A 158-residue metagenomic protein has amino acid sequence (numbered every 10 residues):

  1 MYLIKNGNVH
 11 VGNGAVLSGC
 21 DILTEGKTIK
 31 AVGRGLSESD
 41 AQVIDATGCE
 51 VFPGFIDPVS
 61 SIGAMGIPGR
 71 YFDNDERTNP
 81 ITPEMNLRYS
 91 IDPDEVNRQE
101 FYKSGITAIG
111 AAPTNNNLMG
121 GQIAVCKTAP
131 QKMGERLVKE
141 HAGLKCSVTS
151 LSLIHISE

Functional and structural regions predicted by a protein language model:
M1-D40, C49-V51: N-terminal metal-binding scaffold of metallo-dependent hydrolase/deaminase domains
Y2-I4, E38-R88, K103: Replace "His-x-His-based motif
D21-L23, G110, V125: Short beta-strand scaffold segments in enzyme catalytic cores
I44, G110-A111, C146: General beta-strand structural signal in soluble alpha/beta enzymes
R70-M119, A129: Alpha-helical scaffold segments that flank or form the walls of functional sites
K127-E140: Acidic, His- and aromatic-enriched active-site or binding-groove loops in soluble protein domains that engage sugars
I154-E158: Conserved small/polar residues in nucleotide/adenosyl-binding loops
